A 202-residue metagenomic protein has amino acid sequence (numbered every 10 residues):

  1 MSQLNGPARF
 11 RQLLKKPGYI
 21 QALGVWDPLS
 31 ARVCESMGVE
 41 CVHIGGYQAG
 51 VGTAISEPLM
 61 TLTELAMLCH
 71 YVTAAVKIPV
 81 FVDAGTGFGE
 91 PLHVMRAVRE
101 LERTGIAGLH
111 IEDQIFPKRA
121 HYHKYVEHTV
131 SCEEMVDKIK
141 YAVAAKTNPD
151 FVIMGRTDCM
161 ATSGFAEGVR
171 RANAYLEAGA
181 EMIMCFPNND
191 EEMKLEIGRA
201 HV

Functional and structural regions predicted by a protein language model:
S2-R199: Alpha/beta enzyme core
